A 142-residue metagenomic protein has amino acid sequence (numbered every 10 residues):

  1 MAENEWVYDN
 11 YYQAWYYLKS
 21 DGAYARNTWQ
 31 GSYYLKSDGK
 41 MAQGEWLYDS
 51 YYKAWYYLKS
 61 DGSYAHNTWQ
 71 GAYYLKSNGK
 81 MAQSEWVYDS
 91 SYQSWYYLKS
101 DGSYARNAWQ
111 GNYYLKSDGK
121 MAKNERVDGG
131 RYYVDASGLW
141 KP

Functional and structural regions predicted by a protein language model:
M1-P142: Extracellular adhesion/carbohydrate-binding repeat motifs centered on closely spaced tryptophans
